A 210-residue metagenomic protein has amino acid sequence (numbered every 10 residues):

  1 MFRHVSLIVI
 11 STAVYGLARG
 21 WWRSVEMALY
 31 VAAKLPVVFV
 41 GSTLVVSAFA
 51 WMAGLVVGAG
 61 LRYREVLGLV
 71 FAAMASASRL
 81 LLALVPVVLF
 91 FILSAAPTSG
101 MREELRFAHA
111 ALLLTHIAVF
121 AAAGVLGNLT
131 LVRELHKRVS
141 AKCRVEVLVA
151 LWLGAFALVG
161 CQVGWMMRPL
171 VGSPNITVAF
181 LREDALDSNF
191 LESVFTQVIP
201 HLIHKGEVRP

Functional and structural regions predicted by a protein language model:
F2-V66: A glycine-rich, hydrophobic loop/mini-helix early in the fold
R3-L7, Y15-A18, V147, W152 (+1 more regions): Aromatic-enriched hydrophobic runs in primary sequence
S6, S11, S24, S42 (+8 more regions): Generic serine detector
I8-I10, L81, I92, I117 (+3 more regions): Weak global preference for isoleucine
K34-V37, W51-G172: Hydrophobic alpha-helical transmembrane segments and adjacent short intramembrane/lumenal linkers of inner/organellar
A96-F107, S173-P210: Membrane-interfacial helical/loop segments at transmembrane boundaries in membrane proteins
